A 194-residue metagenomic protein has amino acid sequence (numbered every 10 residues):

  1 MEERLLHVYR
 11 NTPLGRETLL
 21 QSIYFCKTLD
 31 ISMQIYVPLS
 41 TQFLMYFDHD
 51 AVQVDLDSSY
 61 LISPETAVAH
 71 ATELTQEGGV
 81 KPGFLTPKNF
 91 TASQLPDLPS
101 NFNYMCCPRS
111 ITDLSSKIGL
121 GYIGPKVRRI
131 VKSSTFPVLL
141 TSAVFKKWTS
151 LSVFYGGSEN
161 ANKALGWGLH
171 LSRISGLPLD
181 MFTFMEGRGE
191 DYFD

Functional and structural regions predicted by a protein language model:
M1, S40, D55, E73-C107 (+1 more regions): Structural beta-alpha unit
M1-V54, S133, K146, S150-D194: Small/aliphatic-rich secondary-structure junction motif
P13, I62-E65, N89, G121 (+1 more regions): Conserved phosphate-coordination/catalytic loops
G15, L19-Q21, C26-T28, A92-V144: Gly/Ser-rich helix-loop-strand patches that form or flank binding pockets for ribonucleotide-derived cofactors
I35, G83-P87, L140, M181: A structural preference for short, hydrophobic beta-strand core positions in alpha/beta folds
Q53-T66: A short acidic, glycine-rich active-site loop that binds or catalyzes chemistry on phosphate/adenosine moieties
P82-T86, S115-I118, I130, G157: Short, flexible loop segments at the rims of nucleotide/cofactor-binding pockets, characterized by
